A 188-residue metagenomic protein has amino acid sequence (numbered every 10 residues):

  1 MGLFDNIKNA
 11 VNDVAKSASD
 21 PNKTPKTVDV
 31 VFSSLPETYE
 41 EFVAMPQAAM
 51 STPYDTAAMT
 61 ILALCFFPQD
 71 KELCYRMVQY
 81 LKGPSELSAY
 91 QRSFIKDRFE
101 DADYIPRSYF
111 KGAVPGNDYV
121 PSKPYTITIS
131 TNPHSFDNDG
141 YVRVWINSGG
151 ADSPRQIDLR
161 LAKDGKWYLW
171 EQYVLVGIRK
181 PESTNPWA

Functional and structural regions predicted by a protein language model:
G2, N147, D152-W187: Short beta-strand edge/turn micro-motifs at domain boundaries
G2-D29: Glycine- and small hydrophobic-rich membrane-insertion segments that are intrinsically disordered in solution
P21-K111: Core segments of small alpha/beta cavity-forming domains
A58-C65, T126-T128, R143-W145, P154-D158 (+1 more regions): Ordered hydrophobic segments in well-structured contexts
D70-L73, M77, G112, S122-K123 (+4 more regions): Generic detector of ordered, mature protein regions
Q91-G150: Surface-exposed, charged secondary-structure patches
